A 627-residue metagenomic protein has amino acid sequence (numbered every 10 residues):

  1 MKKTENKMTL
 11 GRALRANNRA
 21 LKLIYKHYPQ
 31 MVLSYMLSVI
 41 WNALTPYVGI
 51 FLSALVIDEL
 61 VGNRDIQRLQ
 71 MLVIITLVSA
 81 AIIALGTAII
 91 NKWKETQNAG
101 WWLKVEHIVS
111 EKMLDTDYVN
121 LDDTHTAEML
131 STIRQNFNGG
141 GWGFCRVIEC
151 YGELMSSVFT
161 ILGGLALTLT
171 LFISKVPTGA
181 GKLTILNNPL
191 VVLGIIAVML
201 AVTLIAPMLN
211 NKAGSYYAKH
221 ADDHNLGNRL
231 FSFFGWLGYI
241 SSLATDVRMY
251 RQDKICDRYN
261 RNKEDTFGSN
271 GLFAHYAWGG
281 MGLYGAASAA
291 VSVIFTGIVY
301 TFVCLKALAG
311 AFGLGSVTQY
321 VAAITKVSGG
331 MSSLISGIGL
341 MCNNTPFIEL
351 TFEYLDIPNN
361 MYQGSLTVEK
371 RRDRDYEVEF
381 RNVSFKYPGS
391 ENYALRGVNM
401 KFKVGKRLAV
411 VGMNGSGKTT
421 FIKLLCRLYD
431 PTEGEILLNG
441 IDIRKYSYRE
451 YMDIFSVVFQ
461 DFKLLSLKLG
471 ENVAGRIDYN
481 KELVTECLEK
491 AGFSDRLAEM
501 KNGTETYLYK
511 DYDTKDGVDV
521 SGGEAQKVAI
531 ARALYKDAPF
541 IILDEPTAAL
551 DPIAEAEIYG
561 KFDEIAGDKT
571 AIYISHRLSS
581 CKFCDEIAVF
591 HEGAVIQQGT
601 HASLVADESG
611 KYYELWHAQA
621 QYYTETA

Functional and structural regions predicted by a protein language model:
M1-N18, A99-C145, L226-F273, T345-P358 (+2 more regions): Extended non-transmembrane interhelical loops and adjacent amphipathic helices of multipass membrane proteins
M1-P46, R64-L72, I90-K94, T126-L162 (+5 more regions): Membrane-integrated ABC transporters
L33-I89, V158-G214, I298, L305-L314 (+1 more regions): Transmembrane helix-loop-helix hairpins at lipid-water interfaces of multipass membrane proteins, especially the type-1
R251, V299, T318-I357: Cytosolic ends of transmembrane helices, especially the final helix of ABC transmembrane type-1 domains
Y393, L437, S494-V528, D537 (+1 more regions): ABC-fold ATPase nucleotide-binding domain signature/coupling loops
C426: Helix-to-loop junction immediately C-terminal to a conserved catalytic motif
E435-L437, M452, G470-T514, Y559-G560 (+1 more regions): ABC ATPase nucleotide-binding domain helical subdomain, centered on the C-loop/LSGGQ "ABC signature"
N502-G503, G560, R577-A627: C-terminal portion of ABC ATPase nucleotide-binding domains
